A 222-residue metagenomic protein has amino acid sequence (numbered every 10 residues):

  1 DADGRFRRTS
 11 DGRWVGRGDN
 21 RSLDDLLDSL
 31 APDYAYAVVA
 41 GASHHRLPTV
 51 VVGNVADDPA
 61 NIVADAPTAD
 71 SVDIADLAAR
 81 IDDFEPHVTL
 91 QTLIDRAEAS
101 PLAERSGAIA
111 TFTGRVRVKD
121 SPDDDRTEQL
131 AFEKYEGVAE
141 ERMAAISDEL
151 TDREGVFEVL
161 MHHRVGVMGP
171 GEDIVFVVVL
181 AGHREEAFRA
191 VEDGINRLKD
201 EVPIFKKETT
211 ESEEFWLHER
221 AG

Functional and structural regions predicted by a protein language model:
D1, R5, A37-V38: Generic low-polarity alpha-helical segments
D3, R7-D19, L26-A31, D73-I174 (+3 more regions): N-terminal, polar/charged subdomain of small-to-medium soluble alpha/beta proteins
S29-Y34, V39-A66: ATP-dependent NMP and nucleoside kinases share a basic, alpha-helical "lid"
